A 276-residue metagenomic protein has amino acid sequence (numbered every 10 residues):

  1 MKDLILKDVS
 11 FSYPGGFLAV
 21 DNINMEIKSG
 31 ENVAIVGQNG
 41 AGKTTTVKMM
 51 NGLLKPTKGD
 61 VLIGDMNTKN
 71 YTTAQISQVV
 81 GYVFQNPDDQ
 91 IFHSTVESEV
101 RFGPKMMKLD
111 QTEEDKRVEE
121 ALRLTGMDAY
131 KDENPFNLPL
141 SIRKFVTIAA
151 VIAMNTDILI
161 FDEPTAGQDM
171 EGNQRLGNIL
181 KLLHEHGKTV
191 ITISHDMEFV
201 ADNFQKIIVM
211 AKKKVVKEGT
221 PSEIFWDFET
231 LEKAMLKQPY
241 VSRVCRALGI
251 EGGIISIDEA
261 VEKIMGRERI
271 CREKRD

Functional and structural regions predicted by a protein language model:
M1-D3, S10-N22, N70-T72: A short, flexible loop at the N-terminus of ABC-type nucleotide-binding domains that lies
V36-Q38: The feature captures the beta-strand-to-loop junction immediately N-terminal to the Walker
N51: Helix-to-loop junction immediately C-terminal to a conserved catalytic motif
G59-N67, I76: Conserved ABC transporter NBD signature motif
T112-Y130: Conserved ABC ATPase "signature" region
K212-K213: Conserved ABC ATPase "signature" C-loop
T230-D276: ABC ATPase nucleotide-binding domains
